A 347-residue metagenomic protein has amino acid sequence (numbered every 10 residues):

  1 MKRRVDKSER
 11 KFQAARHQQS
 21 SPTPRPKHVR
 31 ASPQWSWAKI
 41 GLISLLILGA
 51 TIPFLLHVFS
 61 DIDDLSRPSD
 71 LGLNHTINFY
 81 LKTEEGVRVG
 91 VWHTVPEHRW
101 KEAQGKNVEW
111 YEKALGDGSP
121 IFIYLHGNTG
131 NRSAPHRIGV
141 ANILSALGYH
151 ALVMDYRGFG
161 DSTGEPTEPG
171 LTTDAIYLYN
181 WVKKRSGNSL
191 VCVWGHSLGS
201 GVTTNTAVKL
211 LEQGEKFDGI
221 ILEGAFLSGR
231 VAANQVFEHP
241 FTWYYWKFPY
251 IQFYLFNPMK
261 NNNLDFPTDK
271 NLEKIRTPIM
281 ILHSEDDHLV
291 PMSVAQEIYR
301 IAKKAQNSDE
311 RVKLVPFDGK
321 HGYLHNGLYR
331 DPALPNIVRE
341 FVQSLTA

Functional and structural regions predicted by a protein language model:
M1-S32: Short, low-complexity, Lys/Arg-enriched N-terminal segments of secretory-pathway carbohydrate enzymes
G41-K82, V87-V108: An N-terminal hydrophobic leader/cap segment in hydrolases
E84-W181: Membrane-embedded segments
G195-G199, T203: Gly/Ala-rich beta-loop-alpha elbow adjacent to hydrolase catalytic centers
N205-N271, G327-R330: Hydrolase active-site cap/lid region
K274-I275, I281-H283, D287: Short beta-strand/loop motif that positions the catalytic acidic residue of the alpha/beta-hydrolase fold
M292, Q296-Y299, K304-A347: C-terminal catalytic histidine-bearing segment of alpha/beta-hydrolase fold enzymes
